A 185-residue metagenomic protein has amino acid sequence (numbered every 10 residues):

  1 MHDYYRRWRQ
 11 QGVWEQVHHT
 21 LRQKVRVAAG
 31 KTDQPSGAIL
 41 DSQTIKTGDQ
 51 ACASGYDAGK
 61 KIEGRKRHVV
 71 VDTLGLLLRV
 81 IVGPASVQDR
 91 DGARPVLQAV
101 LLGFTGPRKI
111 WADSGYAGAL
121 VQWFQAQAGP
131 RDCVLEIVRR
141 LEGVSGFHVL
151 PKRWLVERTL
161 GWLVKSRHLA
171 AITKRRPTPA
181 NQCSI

Functional and structural regions predicted by a protein language model:
M1-I185: Short alpha-helical elements
